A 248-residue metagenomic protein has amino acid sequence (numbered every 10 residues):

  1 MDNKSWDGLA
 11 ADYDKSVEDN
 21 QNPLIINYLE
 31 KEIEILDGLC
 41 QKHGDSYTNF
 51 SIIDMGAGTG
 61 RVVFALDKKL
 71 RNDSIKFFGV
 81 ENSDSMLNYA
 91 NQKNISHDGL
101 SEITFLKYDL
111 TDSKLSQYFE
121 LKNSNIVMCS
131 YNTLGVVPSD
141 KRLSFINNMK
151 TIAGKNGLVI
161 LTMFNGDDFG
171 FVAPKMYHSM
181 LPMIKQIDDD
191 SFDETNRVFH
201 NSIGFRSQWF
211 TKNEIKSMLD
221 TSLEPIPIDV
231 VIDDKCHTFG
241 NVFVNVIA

Functional and structural regions predicted by a protein language model:
M1-T48: Conserved class I S-adenosyl-L-methionine
G56-G60: Class I SAM-dependent methyltransferase "Motif I" SAM/SAH-binding loop
V63-S113: Class I SAM-dependent methyltransferase SAM/SAH-binding core
S116-I126: A short acidic, Gly/Pro-enriched loop at the edge of an enzyme's catalytic core that lines a small-molecule cofactor
N125-D140: A short SAM/SAH-binding and catalytic strip from SAM-dependent methyltransferases
L143-K155: A short glycine-rich, Lys/Arg-flanked "PGG" loop and its adjoining helix->strand segment in the class I
L161-L219, D234-C236: SAM-dependent methyltransferase
K235-A248: Core SAM-dependent methyltransferase catalytic element
